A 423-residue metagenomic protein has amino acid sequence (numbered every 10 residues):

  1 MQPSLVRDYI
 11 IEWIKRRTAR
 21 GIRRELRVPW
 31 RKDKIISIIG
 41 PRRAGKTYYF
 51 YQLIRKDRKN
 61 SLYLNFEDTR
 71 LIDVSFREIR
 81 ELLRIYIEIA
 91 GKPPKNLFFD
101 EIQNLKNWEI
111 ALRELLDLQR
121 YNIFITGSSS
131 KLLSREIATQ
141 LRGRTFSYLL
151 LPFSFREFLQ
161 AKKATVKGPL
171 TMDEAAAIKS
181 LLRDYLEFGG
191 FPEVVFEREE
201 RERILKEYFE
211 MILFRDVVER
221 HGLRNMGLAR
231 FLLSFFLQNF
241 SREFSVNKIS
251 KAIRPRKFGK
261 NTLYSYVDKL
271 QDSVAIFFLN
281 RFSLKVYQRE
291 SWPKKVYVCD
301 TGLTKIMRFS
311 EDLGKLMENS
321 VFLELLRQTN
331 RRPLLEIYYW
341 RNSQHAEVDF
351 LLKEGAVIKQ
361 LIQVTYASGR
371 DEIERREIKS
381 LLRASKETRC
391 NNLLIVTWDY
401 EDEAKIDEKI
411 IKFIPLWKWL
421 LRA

Functional and structural regions predicted by a protein language model:
Q2-W13, S130, E136-E243: Interdomain motor-coupling "hinge/lid" segment immediately C-terminal to the ATP-binding subdomain of NTP-driven enzymes
W13-W30: Pre-Walker A adenine-sensing motif
I38: Hydrophobic anchor at the beta1->P-loop junction of P-loop NTPases
K46-T47: Conserved lysine of the Walker
L64-P94: Short glycine-rich substrate-engagement loop in P-loop NTPases that contacts/grips substrate
R198-I358: Accessory nucleic acid-recognition modules appended to NTPase machines
D399-A423: Domain-level recognition of nuclease-like catalytic cores that cleave nucleotide substrates
